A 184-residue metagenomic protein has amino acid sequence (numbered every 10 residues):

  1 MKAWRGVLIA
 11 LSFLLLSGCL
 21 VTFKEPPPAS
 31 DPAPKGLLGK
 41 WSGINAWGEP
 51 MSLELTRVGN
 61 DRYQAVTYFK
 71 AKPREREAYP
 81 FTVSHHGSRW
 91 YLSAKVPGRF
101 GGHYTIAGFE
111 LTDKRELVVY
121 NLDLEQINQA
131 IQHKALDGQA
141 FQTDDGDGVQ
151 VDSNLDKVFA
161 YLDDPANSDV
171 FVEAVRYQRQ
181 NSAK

Functional and structural regions predicted by a protein language model:
M1-L8: Bacterial N-terminal signal peptides that target proteins for export
L15-G18: C-terminal motif of bacterial Sec signal peptides marking the signal peptidase cleavage site
L20-G36, I44-M51, T56-V58, R62-K184: Calycin-type beta-barrel ligand-binding domains and close structural analogs
